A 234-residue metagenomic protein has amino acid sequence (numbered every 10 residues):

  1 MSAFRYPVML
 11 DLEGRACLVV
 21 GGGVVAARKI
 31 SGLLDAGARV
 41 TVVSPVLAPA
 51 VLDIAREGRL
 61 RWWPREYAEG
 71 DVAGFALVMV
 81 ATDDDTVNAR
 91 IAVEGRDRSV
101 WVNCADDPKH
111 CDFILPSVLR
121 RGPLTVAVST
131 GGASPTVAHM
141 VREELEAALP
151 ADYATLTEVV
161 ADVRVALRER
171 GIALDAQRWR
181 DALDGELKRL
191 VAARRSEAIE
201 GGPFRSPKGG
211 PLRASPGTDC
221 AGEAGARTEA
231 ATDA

Functional and structural regions predicted by a protein language model:
M1-V46, V51-I54: Hydrophobic, well-ordered beta-alpha structural blocks that scaffold small-molecule cofactor pockets
V24-V25, D85-T86, G132: Residue-level detector of alpha-helix initiation sites
S44, W62-E66, D106: Short loop/edge segments at beta-strand edges and connector loops that shape dinucleotide/nucleotide cofactor-binding
A55-A73: Glycine-rich, highly charged phosphate/nucleotide-binding loops
L77-A81, N88-L115: ADP-ribose/adenylate-binding Rossmann-like module
C104-A154: E1/E1-like adenylate-forming module used to activate ubiquitin-like modifiers and sulfur-carrier proteins
G132-P203, D233: An accessory alpha-helical subdomain
S196-D233: Intrinsically disordered, low-complexity terminal tails and inter-domain linkers enriched for S/T/G/P/D/E
